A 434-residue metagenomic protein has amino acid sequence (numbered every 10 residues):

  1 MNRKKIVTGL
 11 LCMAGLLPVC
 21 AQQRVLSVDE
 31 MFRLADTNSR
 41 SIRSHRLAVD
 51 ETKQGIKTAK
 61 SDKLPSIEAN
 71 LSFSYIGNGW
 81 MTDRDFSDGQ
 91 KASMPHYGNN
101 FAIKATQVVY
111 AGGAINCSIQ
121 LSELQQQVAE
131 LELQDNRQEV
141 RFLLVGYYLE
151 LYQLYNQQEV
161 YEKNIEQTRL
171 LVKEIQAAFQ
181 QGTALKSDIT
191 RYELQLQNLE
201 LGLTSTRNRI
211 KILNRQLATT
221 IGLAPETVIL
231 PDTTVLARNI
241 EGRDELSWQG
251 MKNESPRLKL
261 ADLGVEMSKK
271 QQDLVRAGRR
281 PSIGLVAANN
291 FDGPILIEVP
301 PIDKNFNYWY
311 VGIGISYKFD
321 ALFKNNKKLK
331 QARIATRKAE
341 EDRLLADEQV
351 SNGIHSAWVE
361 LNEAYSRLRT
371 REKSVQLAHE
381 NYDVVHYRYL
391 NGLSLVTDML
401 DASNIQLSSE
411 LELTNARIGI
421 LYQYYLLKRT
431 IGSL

Functional and structural regions predicted by a protein language model:
M1-F32, D36-S39, I420, L434: Bacterial Sec-dependent N-terminal signal peptides
A21-S72, P225, L230-E266, K318: Bacterial Sec-pathway N-terminal export signals of envelope proteins
Q23, N70-Q107, T233-E241, V286-Y317 (+1 more regions): Small/polar, glycine/serine/threonine/aspartate-rich low-complexity segments that form flexible
L26, E30, Q54, N136-K252 (+3 more regions): Periplasmic alpha-helical coiled-coil/stalk elements that build and connect Gram-negative outer-membrane
R43-L47, K60-S61, P95, V109-R137 (+6 more regions): Sec/SRP-type N-terminal targeting helices
N198-L223, Q376-S433: Short segments within alpha-helical structural elements
